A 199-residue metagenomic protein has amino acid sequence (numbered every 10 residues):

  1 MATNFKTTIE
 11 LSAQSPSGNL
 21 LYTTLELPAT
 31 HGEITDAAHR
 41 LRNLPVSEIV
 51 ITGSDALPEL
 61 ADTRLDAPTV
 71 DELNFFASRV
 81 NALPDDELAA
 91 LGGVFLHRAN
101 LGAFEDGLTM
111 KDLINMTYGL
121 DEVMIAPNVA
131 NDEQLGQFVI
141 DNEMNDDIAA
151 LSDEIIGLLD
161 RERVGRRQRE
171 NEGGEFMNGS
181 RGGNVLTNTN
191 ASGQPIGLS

Functional and structural regions predicted by a protein language model:
M1-S47: N-terminal ordered "arm"
L11-A13, G53, N188-T189: Pocket-edge structural micro-motifs
S15-L20, L57-L60, S192-I196: Short, surface-exposed beta-strand/loop "edge" segments at domain boundaries and coil↔beta transitions
H31-I34, D132, R161: Alpha-helix initiation and N-capping motif
E33-T35, E59, R167, Q194: Residues in flexible loops and secondary-structure boundaries
R40-I155: Mixed-charge (acidic/basic) macromolecular-recognition segments
G136-S199: Acidic, proline/glycine-rich low-complexity IDRs
